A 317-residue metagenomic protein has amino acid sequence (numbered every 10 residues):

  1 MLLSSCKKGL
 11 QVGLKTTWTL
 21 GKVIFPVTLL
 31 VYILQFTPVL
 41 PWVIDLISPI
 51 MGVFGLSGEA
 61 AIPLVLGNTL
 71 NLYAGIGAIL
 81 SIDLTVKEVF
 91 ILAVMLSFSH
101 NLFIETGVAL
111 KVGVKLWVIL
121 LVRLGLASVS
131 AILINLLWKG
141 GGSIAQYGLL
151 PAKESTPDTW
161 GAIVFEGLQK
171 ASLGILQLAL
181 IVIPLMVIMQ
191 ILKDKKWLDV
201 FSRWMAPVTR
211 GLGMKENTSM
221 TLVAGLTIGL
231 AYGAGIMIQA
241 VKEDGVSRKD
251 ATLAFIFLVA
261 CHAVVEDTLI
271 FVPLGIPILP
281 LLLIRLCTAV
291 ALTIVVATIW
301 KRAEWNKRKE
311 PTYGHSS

Functional and structural regions predicted by a protein language model:
M1-I50, L124-L133, L137-W204, V208-T209 (+3 more regions): Selected transmembrane alpha-helices and immediately adjacent juxtamembrane segments of polytopic inner-membrane
V27, V31-Q35, L80-D83, A109 (+8 more regions): Membrane-water interface at transmembrane helix exits
Y32-W42, A61-G75, V118-V129, E166 (+2 more regions): Hydrophobic alpha-helical transmembrane segments
S57-V112, G211-F271: Alpha-helical membrane segments and immediately flanking helix-loop junctions that form or couple to the substrate/ion
M95-G107, L120, L124, S128-L137 (+3 more regions): Mid-bilayer segments of alpha-helical transmembrane spans in multi-pass integral membrane proteins that mediate
V112-G125, L279-L286: Interfacial loop-to-transmembrane junctions
L269-L283: Extracellular/periplasmic helix-loop-helix junctions in multi-pass membrane proteins
C287-W305: Membrane-helix cytosolic exit motif
